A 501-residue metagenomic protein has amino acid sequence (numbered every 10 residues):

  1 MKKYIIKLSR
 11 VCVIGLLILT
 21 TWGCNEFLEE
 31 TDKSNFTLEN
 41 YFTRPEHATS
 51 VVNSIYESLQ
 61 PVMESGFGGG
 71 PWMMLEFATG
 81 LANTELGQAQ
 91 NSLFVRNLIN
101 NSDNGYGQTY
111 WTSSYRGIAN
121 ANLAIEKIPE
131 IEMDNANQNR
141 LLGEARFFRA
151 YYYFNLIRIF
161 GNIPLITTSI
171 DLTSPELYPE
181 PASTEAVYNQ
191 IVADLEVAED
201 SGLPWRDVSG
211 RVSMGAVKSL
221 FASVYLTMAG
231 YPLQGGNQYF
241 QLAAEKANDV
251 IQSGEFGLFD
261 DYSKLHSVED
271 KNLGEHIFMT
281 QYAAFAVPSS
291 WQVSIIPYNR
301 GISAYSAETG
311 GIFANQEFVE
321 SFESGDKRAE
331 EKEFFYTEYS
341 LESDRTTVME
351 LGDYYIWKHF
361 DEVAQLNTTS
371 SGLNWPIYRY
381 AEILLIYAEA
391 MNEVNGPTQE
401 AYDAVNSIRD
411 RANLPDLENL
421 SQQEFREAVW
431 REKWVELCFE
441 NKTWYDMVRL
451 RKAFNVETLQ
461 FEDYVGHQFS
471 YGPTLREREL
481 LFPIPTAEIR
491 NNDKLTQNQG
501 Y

Functional and structural regions predicted by a protein language model:
K2, C24-M74, L123, E185 (+1 more regions): Acidic, glycine-rich segments characteristic of secretory precursors and extracytoplasmic regions
V11-T21: Bacterial N-terminal signal peptides
E39, S65-L86, I166-T168, P175 (+5 more regions): Short, surface-exposed recognition loops and adjoining beta-strand edges that mediate ligand/DNA contacts, enriched
E46, V52, Y56, Q60-M63 (+5 more regions): Elongated scaffold/linker segments in the mid-to-C-terminal portions of large proteins
T49, N53, E57-M63, G87-F160 (+5 more regions): Conserved, well-structured interaction surfaces
